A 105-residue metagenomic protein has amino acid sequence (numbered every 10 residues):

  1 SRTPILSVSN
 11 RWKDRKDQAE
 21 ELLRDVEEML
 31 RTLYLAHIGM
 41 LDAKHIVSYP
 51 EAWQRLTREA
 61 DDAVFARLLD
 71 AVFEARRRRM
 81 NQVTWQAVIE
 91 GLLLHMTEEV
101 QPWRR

Functional and structural regions predicted by a protein language model:
S1-R105: AAA+ P-loop NTPase domains with strong preference for DNA replication initiators and clamp-loader complexes
